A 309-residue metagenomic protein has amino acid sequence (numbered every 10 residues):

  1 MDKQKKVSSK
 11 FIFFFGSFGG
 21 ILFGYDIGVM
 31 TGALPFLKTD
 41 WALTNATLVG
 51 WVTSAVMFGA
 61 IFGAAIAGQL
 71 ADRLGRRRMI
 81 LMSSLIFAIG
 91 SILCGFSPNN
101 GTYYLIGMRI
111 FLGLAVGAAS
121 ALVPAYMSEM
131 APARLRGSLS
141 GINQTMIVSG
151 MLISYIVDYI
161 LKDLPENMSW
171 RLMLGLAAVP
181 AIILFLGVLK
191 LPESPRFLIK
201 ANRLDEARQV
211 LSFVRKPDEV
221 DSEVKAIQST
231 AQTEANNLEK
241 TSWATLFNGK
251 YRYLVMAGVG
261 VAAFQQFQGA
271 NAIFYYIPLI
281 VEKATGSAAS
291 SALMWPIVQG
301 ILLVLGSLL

Functional and structural regions predicted by a protein language model:
M1-E206, L211-V214, T233-L309: Alpha-helical transmembrane bundle of multi-pass membrane proteins
F213-E223: Short intracellular "coupling" helices and adjacent cytoplasmic loop segments at the cytosolic face of multi-pass
I227-Q228: Acidic, Ser/Thr-rich low-complexity segments on the non-lumenal side of membrane proteins
